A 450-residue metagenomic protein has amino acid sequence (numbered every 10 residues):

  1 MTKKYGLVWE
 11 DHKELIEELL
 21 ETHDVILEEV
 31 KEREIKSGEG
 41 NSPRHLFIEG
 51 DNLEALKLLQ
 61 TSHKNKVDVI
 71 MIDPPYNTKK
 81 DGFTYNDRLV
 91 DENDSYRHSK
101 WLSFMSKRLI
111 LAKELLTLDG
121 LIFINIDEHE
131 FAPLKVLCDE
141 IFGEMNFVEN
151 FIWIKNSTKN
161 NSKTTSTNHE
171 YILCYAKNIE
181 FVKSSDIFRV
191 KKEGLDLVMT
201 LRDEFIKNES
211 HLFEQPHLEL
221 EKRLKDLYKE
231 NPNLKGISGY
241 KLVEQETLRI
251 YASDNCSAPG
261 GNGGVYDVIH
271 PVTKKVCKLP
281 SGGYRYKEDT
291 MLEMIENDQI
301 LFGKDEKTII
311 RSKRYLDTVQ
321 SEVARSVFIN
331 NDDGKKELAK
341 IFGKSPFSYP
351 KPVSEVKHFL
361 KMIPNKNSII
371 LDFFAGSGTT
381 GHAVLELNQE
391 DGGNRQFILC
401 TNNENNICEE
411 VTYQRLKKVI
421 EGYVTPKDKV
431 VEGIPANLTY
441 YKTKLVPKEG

Functional and structural regions predicted by a protein language model:
M1-M71, N77-K107, D119: DnaQ-like (DEDDh/DEDDy) 3′-5′ exonuclease domain used for proofreading and 3′-end trimming on nucleic acids
T2, L7, I35-K36, G40-H45 (+3 more regions): SAM-dependent methyltransferase catalytic region
L7-E18, D94-H98, L102, F131 (+1 more regions): Conserved S-adenosyl-L-methionine
S37-L58, D332-I369, E386: Glycine-rich adenosyl-nucleotide cofactor-binding module
K66-F83, C138, I370-V384: Conserved proline-anchored active-site loop of SAM-dependent methyltransferases that bridges a beta-strand
H98-F151, Y413-I420: Conserved Class I SAM-dependent methyltransferase catalytic core
K159-P232, K448-G450: Flexible, glycine-/basic-rich loop-and-beta segments that form/coincide with the SAM-dependent methyltransferase
D203-K336, K351, E355-N367, D391: Segments forming glycine/polar-rich beta-alpha architectures that bind adenosine-containing cofactors
